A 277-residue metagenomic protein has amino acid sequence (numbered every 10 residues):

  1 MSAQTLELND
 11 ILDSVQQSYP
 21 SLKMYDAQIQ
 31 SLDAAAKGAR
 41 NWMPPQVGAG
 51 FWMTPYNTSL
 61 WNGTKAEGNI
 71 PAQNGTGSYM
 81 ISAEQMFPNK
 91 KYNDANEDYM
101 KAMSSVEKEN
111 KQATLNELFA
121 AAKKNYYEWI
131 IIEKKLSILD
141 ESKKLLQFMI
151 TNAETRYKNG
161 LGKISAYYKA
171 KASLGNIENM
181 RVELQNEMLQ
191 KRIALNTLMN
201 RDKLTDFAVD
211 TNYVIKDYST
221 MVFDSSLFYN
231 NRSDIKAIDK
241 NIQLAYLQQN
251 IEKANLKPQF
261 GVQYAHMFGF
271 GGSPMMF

Functional and structural regions predicted by a protein language model:
S2-W52, M86-F87, L161-K163, K203-Y246: Bacterial Sec-pathway N-terminal export signals of envelope proteins
D13-K23, D33-P45, I81-D98, E109-A120 (+3 more regions): A glycine-/polar-enriched beta->alpha junction
K23-Q30, E109-N110, E117, L189 (+2 more regions): Long, charged alpha-helical "stalk" segments
G48-M86, D210-S219, Q263-F277: Small/polar, glycine/serine/threonine/aspartate-rich low-complexity segments that form flexible
T76-S78, K124, K169, Q259: Transmembrane beta-barrel architecture of outer-membrane proteins
A95-M103, S142: "Short basic amphipathic alpha-helical interaction patches in structured regions
E117-N231, N241-Q243: Periplasmic alpha-helical coiled-coil/stalk elements that build and connect Gram-negative outer-membrane
